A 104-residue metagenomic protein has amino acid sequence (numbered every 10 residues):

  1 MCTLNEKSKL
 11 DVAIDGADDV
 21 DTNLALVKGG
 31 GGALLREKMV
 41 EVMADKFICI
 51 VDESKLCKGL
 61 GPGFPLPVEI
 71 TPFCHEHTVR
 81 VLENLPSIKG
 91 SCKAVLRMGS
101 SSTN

Functional and structural regions predicted by a protein language model:
M1-N104: Conserved phosphate- and dinucleotide-binding cores of soluble alpha/beta proteins, encompassing both enzyme active
